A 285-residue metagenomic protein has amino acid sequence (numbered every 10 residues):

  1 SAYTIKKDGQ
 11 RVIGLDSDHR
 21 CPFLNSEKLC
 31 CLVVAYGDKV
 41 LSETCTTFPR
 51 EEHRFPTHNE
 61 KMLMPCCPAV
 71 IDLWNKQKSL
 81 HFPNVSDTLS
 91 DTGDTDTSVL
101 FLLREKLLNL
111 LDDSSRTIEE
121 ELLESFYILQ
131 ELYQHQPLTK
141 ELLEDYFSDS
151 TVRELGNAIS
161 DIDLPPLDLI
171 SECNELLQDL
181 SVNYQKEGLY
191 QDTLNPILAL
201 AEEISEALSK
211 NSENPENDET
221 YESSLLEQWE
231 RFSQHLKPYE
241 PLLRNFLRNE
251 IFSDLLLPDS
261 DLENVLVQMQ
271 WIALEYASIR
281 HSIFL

Functional and structural regions predicted by a protein language model:
T4-C31, Y36: Structured, beta-strand-rich domain cores that present glycine/charged loop surfaces used to bind extended ligands
N25-N75: Short Cys/His-based metal-binding microdomains
V33-G37, F55, T92-T95, V99 (+1 more regions): Conserved aromatic-histidine-acidic binding/catalytic patches
A69-E154: Charged, amphipathic alpha-helical linkers/stalks
T117-L285: Hydrophobic, aromatic-lined core segments that form the binding pocket/scaffold for planar heteroaromatic ligands
